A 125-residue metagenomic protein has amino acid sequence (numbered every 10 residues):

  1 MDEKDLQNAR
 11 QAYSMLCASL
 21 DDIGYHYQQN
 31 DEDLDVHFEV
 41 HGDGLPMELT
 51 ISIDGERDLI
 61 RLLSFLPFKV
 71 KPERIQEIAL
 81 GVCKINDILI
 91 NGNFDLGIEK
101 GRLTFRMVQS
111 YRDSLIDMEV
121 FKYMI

Functional and structural regions predicted by a protein language model:
E3-D5, L63-K71, S114, M118-F121: Short histidine-centered catalytic/ligand-binding loop motif
D5-Y27: Amphipathic alpha-helical segments
I23-M47, I51-R57, P67: Ser/Thr-rich, low-complexity intrinsically disordered terminal regions
L66-T104: Short, internal acidic amphipathic alpha-helical interface segments that mediate docking to partner proteins
V82, K122-I125: Short, non-transmembrane amphipathic alpha-helical segments
F94-Y123: Charged, low-complexity intrinsically disordered regions
